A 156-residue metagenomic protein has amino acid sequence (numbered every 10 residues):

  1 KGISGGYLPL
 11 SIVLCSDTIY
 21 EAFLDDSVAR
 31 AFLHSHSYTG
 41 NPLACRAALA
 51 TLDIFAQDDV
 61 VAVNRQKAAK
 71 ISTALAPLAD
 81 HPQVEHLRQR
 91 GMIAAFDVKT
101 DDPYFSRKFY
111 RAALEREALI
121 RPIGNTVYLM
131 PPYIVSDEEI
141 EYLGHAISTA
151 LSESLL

Functional and structural regions predicted by a protein language model:
K1-L156: Conserved N-terminal phosphate-binding loop of PLP-dependent enzymes in the Aspartate aminotransferase
